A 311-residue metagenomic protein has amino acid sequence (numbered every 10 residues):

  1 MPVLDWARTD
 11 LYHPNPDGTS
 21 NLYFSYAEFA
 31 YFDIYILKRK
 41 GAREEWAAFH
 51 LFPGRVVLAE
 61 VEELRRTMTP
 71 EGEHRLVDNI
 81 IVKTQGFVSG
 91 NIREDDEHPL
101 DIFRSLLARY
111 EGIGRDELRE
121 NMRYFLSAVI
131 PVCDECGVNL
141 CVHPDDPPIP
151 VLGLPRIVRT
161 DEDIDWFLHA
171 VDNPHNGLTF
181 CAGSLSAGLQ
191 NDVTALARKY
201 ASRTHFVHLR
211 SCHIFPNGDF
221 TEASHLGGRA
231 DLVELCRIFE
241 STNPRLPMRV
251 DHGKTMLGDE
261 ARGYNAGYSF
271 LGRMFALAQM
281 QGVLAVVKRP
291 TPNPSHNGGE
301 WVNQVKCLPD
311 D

Functional and structural regions predicted by a protein language model:
L4-S25: Long, hydrophobic, well-ordered secondary-structure blocks that form the structural core and pocket-lining surfaces
R8-P14, D33-G41, E60-R75, N79-I81 (+5 more regions): Histidine-acidic metal/acid-base catalytic patches
F29-L51: A gly/proline- and charged-residue-enriched helix-loop-helix capping module
P53, V57: Conserved phosphoryl-transfer catalytic core
